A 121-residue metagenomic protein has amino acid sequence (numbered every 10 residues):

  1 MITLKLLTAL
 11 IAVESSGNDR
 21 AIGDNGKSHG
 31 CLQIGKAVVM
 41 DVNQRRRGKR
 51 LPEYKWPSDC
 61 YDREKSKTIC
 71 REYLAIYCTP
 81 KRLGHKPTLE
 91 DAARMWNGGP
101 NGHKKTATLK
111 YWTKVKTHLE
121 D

Functional and structural regions predicted by a protein language model:
M1-T3, N25-K27, K86-L89: Extracellular/periplasmic catalytic domains that process cell-envelope and extracellular macromolecules
M1-T8, T113, T117-D121: N-terminal secretory targeting signals
I2-N18, I34, C70, D91-P100: Short, functionally critical alpha-helical segments immediately adjacent to catalytic or ligand/cofactor-binding
A12-Y54, S66: Secreted/periplasmic proteins that engage bacterial cell-wall peptidoglycan
V39-H103, W112-E120: Alpha-helical segment that forms one wall of the substrate-binding/catalytic cleft in peptidoglycan-active domains
